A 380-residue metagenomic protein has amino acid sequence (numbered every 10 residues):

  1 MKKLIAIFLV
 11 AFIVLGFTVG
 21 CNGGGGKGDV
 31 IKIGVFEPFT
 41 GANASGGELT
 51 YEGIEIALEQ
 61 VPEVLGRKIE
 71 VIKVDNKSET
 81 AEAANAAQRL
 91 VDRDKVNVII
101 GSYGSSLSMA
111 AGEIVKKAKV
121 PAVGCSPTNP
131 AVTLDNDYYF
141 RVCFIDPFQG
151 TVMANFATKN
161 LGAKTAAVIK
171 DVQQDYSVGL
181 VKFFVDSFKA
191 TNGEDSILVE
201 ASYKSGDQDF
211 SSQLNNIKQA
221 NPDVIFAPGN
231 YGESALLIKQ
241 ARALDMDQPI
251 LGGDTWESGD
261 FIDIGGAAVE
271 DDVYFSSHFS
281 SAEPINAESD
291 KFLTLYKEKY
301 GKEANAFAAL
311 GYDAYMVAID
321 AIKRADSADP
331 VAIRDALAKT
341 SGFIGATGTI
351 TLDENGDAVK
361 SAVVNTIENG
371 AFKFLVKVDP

Functional and structural regions predicted by a protein language model:
M1-K32, E63-V64, D379-P380: Short, low-complexity disordered leader/linker segments with a strong preference for bacterial N-terminal type II
G23-G26, V30, S45-E52, Q60-T133 (+4 more regions): Beta-alpha junction/loop-to-helix N-cap segments that form part of ligand/metal-binding clefts
G34-G53, V61, V74-A81, Y103-G104 (+4 more regions): Extracytoplasmic "Venus flytrap"
A83, V142-T165, V178-L180, D207-S211 (+4 more regions): Hydrophobic alpha-helical segments within soluble ligand-binding/sensing domains
I114-V115, V181-S276: Extracellular/periplasmic bilobed ligand-binding domains
Y139-A201, V224: An alpha-beta-alpha
I238-Y312, E368, F372-D379: Extracellular/periplasmic periplasmic-binding protein-like sensory domains
E298-A308, I319-A371: Segments of small-molecule ligand-sensing domains
